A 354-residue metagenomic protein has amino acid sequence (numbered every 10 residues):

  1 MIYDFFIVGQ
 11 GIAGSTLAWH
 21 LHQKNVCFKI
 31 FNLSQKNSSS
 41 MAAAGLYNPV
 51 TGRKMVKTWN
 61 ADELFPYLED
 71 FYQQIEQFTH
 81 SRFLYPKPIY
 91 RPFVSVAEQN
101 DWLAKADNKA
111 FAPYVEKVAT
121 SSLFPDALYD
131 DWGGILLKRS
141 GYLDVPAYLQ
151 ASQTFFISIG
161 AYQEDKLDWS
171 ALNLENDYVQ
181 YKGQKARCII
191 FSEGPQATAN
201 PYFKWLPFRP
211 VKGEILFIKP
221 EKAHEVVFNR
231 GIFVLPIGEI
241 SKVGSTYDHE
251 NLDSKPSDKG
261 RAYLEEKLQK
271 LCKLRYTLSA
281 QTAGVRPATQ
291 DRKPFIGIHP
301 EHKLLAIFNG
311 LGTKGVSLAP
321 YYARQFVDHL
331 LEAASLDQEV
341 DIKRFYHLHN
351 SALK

Functional and structural regions predicted by a protein language model:
M1-G11: Beta1/beta-strand and adjacent pyrophosphate-binding region of the FAD-binding site in flavoprotein oxidoreductases
F6-V8, Q184-Q196, A323: Short hydrophobic core segments
A13-K24, M41, L46, T51 (+2 more regions): Active-site substrate-recognition segment that forms the wall of the catalytic cavity or substrate channel
C27-N32: Short beta-strand "acidic-cap" motif of Rossmann-like dinucleotide-binding folds
G45-D126: Dinucleotide-binding Rossmann-like beta1-alpha1 core, especially the glycine-rich loop that anchors the ADP
M55-L68, I135-A151, K255-K259, S317: Short beta-strand to alpha-helix junction loop
I135-C188, S192-E193: Helical element adjacent to the flavin cofactor pocket in flavoenzyme catalytic cores
A280-K354: C-terminal catalytic lobe of FAD-dependent flavoproteins
